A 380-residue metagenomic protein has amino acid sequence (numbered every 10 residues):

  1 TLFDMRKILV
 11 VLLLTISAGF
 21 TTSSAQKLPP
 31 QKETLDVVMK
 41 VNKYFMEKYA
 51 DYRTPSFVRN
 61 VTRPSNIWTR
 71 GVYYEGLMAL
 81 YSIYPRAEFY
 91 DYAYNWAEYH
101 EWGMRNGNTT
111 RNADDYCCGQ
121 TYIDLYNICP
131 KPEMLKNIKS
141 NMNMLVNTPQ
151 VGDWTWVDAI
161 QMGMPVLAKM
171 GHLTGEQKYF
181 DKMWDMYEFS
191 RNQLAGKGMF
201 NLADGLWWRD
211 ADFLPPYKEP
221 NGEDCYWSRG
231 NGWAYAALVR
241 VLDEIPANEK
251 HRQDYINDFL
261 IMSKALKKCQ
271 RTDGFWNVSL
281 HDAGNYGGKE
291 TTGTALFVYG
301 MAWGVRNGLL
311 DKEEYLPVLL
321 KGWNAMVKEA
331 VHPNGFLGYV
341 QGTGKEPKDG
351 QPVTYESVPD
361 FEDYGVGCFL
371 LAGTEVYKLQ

Functional and structural regions predicted by a protein language model:
T1-P29: Bacterial Sec-dependent N-terminal signal peptides
L14, K27-G71, A79, I83-Y99 (+7 more regions): CBM-like carbohydrate-recognition segments
D36, K40-Y44, V151, D210 (+2 more regions): Surface loop/turn signatures of beta-propeller and other carbohydrate-active proteins
V41, G76, C117, T121 (+12 more regions): Amphipathic, well-ordered alpha-helical segments in soluble domains
A50, P85, E101-N106, P130 (+6 more regions): Helix-capping and short linker residues that terminate individual alpha-solenoid repeat units
M134-L167: Asp-box/WD-like beta-propeller blade repeats and closely related beta-sheet repeat scaffolds
V157-D158, A168-L280, G287-V298, L310-G344 (+3 more regions): Extended ligand-binding clefts on enzyme/binding-domain cores
